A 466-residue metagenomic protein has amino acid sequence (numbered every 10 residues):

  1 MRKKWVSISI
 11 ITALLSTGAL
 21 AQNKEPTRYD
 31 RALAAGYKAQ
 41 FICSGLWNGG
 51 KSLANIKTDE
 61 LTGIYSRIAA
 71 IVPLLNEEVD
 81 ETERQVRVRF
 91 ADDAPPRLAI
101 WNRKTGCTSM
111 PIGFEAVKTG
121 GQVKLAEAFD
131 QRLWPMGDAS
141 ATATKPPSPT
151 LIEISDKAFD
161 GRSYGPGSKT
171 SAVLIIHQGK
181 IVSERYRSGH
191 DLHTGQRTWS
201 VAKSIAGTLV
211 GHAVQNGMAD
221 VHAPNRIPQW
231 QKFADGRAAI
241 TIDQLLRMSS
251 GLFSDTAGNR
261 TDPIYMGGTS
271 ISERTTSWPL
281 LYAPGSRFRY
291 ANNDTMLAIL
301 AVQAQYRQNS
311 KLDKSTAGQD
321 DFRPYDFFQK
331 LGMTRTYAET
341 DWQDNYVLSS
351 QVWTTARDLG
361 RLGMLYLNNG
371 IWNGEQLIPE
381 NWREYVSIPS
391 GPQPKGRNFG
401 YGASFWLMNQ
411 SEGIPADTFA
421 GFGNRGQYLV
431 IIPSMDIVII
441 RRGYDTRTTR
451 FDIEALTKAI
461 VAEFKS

Functional and structural regions predicted by a protein language model:
Y29-D30, G421-S466: Structured C-terminal helix/loop/strand segments within mature extracytoplasmic catalytic/sensor domains
G137-Q178: Beta-lactamase-like hydrolase cores
T150-K157, K180-R185, P224, N259-P284 (+1 more regions): Short, charged, amphipathic alpha-helices and their helix-cap/turn boundaries
G179, Q196-H222, L245, A298-V302 (+1 more regions): Active-site SXXK
G207, D294-A304, S350-W372, Q427-G443: Active-site-proximal alpha-helical segments within enzyme catalytic domains
Q215-L252, S277-L280, R307-S350: Active-site helix/loop module of the DD-peptidase/beta-lactamase fold, centered on the serine-lysine SxxK catalytic
Q231-T261, M266-S286, Y290-M296, T354-R357: Conserved catalytic neighborhood of penicillin-recognizing serine enzymes
M333-Y337, E384-V438: Active-site Gly/Thr loop motif
